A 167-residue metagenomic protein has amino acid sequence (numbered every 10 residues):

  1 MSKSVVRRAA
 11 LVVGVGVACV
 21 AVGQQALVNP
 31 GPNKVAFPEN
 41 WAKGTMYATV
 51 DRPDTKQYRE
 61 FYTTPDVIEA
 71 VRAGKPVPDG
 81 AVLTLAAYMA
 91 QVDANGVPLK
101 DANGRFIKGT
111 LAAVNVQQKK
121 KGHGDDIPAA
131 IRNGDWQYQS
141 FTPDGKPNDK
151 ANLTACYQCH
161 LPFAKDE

Functional and structural regions predicted by a protein language model:
M1-V13: Bacterial N-terminal signal peptides that target proteins for export
G14-V15, D66: Enrichment for repetitive, rod-forming helical segments
A18-G23: N-terminal signal peptide c-region/cleavage motif recognized by signal peptidases
L27-Y58, G74, P78-E167: Sequence context surrounding c-type heme c attachment/ligation sites in exported
Q57-I68: Short, structured beta-strand/loop micro-motifs enriched in basic residues and often containing a Trp
